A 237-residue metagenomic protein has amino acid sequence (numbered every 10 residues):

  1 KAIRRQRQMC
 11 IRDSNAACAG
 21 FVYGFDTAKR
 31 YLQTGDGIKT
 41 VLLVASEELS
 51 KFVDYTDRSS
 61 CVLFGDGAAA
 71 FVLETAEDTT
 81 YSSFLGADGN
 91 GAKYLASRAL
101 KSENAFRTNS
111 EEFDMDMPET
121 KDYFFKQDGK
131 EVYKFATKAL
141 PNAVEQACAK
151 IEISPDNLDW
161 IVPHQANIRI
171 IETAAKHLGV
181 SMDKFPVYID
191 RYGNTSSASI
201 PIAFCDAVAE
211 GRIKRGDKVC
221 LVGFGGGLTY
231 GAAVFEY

Functional and structural regions predicted by a protein language model:
K1-I11: Single conserved hydrophobic/aromatic residue that forms the stacking wall/gate of nucleotide- or nucleobase-binding
R5-Q6, E103-D159, I170-L178, A203 (+2 more regions): Conserved active-site "lid/cap" helical segment
S14-D36, T137, P141, C148 (+1 more regions): Claisen-condensing/thiolase-fold acyl-transfer catalytic domains that form or cleave C-C bonds in fatty acid
N15, T40-E47, L73-E74, F84 (+1 more regions): Short beta-strand segments
G20-Y23, L49-V53, G89-A92: Short, well-ordered, mixed-charge alpha-helical segments that flank or form enzyme active sites
Y31-A68: Flexible, glycine-rich active-site loops centered on histidine and acidic residues that chelate a metal or position
Y55-K134, K138, N142, Y237: Condensing-enzyme catalytic core mediating Claisen C-C bond formation in acyl metabolism
